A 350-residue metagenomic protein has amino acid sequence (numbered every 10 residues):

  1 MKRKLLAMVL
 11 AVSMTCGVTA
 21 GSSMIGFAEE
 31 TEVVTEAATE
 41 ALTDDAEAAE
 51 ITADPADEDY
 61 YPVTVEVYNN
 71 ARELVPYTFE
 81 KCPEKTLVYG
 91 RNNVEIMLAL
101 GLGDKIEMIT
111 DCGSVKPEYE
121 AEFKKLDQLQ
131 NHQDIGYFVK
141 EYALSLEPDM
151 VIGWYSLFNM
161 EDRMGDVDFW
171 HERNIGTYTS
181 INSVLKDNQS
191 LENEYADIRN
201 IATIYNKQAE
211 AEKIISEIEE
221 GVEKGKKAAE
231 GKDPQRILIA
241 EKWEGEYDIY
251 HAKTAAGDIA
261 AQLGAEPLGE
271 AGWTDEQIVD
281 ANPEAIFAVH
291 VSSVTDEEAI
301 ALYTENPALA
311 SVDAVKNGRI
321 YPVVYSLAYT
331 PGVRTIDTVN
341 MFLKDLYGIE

Functional and structural regions predicted by a protein language model:
M1-L10: Positively charged n-region of N-terminal signal peptides that target proteins for export
L10, A20-E95, I204-L238, N282 (+2 more regions): Bacterial Sec-exported substrate-binding components of ABC uptake systems
E80-P83, G90-M97, K140, R163-W170 (+10 more regions): Extracytoplasmic/secreted envelope proteins and their assembly/folding machinery, especially bacterial periplasmic
L87-L146, M150, W154-N159, L268: A short, structured surface patch at a secondary-structure boundary
N92-E95, C112-V115, M150-V151, S156-M160 (+4 more regions): Solvent-exposed loop/turn segments at secondary-structure junctions within structured extracellular/periplasmic domains
S114, Y119, D248-T274: Alpha-helical, coiled-coil/dimerization segments enriched in small aliphatic residues
V115-P117, L157-G165, I175-N200, P234-A255: Extracytoplasmic ligand-binding site segments that recognize negatively charged/polar headgroups
N188-T203, E212, F287-E350: Structured C-terminal subdomain patch of bacterial secreted/periplasmic proteins
